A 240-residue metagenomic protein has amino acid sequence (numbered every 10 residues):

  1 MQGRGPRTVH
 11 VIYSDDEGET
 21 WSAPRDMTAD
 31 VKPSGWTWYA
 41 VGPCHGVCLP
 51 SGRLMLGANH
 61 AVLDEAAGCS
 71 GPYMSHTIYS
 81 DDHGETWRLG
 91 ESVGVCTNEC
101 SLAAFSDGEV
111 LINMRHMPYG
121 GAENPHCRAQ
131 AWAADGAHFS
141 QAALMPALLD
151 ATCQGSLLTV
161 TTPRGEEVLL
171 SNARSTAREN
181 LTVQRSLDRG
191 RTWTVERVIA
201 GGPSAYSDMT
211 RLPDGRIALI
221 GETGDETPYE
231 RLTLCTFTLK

Functional and structural regions predicted by a protein language model:
M1-K240: Asp-box/BNR beta-propeller blade signature and adjacent active/binding-site loops in extracellular glycan-interacting
